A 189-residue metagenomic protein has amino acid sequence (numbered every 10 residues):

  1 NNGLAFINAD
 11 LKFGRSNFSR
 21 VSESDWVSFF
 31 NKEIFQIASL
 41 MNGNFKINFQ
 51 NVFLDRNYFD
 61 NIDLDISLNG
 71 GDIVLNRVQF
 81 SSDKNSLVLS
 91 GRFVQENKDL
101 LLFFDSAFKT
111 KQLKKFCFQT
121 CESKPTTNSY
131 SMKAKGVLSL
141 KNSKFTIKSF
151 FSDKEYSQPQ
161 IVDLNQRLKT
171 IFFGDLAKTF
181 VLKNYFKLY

Functional and structural regions predicted by a protein language model:
N1-Y189: Membrane-proximal interfacial segments on either side of biological membranes
